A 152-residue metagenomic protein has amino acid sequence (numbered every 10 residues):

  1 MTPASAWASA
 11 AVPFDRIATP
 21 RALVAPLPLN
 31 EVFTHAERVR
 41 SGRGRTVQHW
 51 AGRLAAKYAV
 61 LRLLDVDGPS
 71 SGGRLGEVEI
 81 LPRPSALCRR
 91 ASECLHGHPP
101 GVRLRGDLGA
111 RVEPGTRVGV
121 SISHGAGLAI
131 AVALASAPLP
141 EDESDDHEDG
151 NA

Functional and structural regions predicted by a protein language model:
M1-A152: Core catalytic alpha/beta fold that binds nucleotide/phospho-ligands
